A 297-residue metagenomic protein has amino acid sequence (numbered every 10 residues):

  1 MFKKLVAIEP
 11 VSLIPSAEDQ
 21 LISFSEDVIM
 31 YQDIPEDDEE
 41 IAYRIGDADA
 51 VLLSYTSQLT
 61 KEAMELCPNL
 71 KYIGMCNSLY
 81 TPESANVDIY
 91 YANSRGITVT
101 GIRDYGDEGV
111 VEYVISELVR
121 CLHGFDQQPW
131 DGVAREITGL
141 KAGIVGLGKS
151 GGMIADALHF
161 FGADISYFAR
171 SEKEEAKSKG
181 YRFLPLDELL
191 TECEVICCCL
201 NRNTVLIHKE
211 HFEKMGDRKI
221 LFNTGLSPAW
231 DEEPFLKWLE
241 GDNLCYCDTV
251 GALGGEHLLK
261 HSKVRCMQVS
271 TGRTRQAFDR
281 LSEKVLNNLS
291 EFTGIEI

Functional and structural regions predicted by a protein language model:
M1-A48, G162, S166, T274-A277 (+1 more regions): N-terminal glycine-/charge-rich "phosphate-binding" loop or analogous flexible N-terminal tail
F2, L70, T138-K141, R218: Phosphate-coordination loops involved in phosphoryl transfer and adenosine-cofactor binding
S16-A17, N93, T98-V110, Q127 (+2 more regions): C-terminal helix-to-coil terminal segments
D49, L59-A63, E172-H257: Rossmann-like adenosine-cofactor binding region
D49-P129: Phosphate/diphosphate ligand-binding glycine-rich loop within oxidoreductases
C67-Y72, S94-I97, A163, D217-K219 (+1 more regions): A short helix->loop->beta-strand "cap" motif at the edges of active sites that frequently abuts
G124-I154: Glycine-rich NAD(P)-binding loop of Rossmann-like domains
F160-S178: NAD(P)-binding Rossmann-fold cofactor-contacting core
